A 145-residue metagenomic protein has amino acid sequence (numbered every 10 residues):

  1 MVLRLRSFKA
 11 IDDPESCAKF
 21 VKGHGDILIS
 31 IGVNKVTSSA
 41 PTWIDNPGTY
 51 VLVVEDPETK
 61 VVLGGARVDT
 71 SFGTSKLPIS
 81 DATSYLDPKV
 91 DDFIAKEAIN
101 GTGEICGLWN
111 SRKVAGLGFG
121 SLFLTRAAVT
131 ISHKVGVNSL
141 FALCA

Functional and structural regions predicted by a protein language model:
M1-N46, V51-V62: Short amphipathic alpha-helix that is part of the acyltransferase structural core
T37-S39, V90-D92, T125-A128: A generic local structural motif
I44-N46, F123-L124, C144: Short, glycine/acidic-rich beta->alpha junctions
R67-S111: Conserved acyl-donor/pantetheine-binding loop and adjacent beta-alpha core of acyl/acetyltransferases and related
S71, C144-A145: An acidic- and aromatic-residue-enriched active-site/binding cleft used to recognize and process polar
G103, S132-C144: Conserved GNAT acetyl-CoA-binding A-motif
N110-K113, V137: A broad detector of the eukaryotic-type serine/threonine protein kinase catalytic domain
G116-S132: Conserved acetyl-CoA-binding loop-helix of GNAT-fold acetyltransferases
